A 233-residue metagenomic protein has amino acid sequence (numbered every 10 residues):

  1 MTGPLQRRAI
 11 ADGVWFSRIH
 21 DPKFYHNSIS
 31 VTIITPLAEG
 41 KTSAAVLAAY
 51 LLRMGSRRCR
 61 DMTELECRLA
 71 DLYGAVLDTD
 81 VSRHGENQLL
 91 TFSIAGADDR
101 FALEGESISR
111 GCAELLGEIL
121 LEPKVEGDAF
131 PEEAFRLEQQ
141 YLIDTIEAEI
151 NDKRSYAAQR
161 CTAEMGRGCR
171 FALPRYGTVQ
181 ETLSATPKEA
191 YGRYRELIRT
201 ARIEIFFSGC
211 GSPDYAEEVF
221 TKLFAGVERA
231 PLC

Functional and structural regions predicted by a protein language model:
M1-L72, Y191-C233: His/Glu-rich zincin catalytic helix
T2-A9, R160-I203: Histidine-acidic residue clusters that define the catalytic metal-binding segment of zinc metallopeptidase domains
S17, Y25-A38, S43-A44, M62-E118 (+2 more regions): M16 family metallopeptidases and their MPP-like homologs
L51-S56, L120-K124, I146, I150 (+1 more regions): Sec/Tat-exported extracytoplasmic proteins
G55-R58, R100-L103, E122-P131: Short, polar/flexible loop-turn hinges at active-site or ligand-entry regions and domain interfaces
E66, E122-I146, C233: Acidic/histidine-enriched alpha-helical segments
E114-E126, K222-P231: A common structural junction motif
Q139-I150, C161-M165: Glycine-rich, mobile lid/loop segments that gate access to catalytic sites or pores
